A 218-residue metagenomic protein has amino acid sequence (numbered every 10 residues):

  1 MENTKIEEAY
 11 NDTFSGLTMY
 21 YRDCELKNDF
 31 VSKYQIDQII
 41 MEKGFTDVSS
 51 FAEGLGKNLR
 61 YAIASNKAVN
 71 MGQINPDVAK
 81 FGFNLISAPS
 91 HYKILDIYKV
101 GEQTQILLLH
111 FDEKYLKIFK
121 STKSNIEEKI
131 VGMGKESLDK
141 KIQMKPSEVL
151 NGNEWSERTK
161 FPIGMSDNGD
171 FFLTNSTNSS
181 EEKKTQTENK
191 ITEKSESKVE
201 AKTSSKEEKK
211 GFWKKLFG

Functional and structural regions predicted by a protein language model:
M1-E193, E200, K209-F217: Mono-ADP-ribosyltransferase
